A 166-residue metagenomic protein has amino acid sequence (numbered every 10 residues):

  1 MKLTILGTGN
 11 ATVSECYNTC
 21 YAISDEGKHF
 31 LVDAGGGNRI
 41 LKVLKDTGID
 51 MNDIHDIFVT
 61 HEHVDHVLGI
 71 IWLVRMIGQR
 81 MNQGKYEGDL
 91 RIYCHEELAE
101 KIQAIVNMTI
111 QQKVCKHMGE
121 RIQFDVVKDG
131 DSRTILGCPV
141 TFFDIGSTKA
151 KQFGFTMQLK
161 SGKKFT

Functional and structural regions predicted by a protein language model:
M1-T47, K151-T166: Conserved beta-strand hairpin/beta-sheet module of binuclear metal-dependent hydrolase folds, prominently
M1-T8, M108, I135-V140: Short Pro/Gly-enriched beta-strand edge/turn motifs at strand-loop
T4, F58, Y93, D125 (+1 more regions): Hydrophobic/aromatic beta-strand patches that form the interior of the parallel beta-sheet core in alpha/beta enzyme
V13-E15, G88, E96, V126-T166: Active-site-proximal loop/helix segment associated with metal-binding centers of metalloenzymes
C20-A22, T47-D50, L73-M76, T109-Q111 (+1 more regions): Glycine-rich, phosphate-binding/catalytic loops in enzymes
L31-G35, H55-H61, H95, T166: Active-site neighborhood of phospho(di)ester-bond hydrolases with catalytic His/Asp-centered motifs
N38-R91: Active-site metal-binding motif and surrounding structural segment of the metallo-beta-lactamase
R80-I122: Acidic/polar short surface loop at catalytic or gating sites that assists cofactor/ion binding and chemistry
